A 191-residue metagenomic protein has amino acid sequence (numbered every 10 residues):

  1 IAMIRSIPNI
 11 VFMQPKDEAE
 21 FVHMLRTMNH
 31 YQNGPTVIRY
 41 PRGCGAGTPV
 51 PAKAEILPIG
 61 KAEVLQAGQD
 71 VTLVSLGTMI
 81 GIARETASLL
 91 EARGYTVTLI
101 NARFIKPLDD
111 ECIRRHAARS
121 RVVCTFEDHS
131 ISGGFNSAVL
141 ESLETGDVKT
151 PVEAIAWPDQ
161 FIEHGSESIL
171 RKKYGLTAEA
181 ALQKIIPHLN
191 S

Functional and structural regions predicted by a protein language model:
I1-Y31, K184, N190: Conserved thiamine diphosphate
H30-S191: Thiamine diphosphate
